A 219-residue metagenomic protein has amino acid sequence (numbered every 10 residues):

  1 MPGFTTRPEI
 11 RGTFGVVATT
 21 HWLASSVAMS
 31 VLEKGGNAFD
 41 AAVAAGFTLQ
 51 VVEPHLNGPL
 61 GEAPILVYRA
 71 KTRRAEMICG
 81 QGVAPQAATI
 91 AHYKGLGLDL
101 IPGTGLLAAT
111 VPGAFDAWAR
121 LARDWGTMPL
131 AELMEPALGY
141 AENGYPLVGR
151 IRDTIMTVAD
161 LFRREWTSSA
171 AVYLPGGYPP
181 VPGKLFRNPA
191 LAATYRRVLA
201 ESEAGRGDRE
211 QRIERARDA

Functional and structural regions predicted by a protein language model:
M1-S26, S30, A38-A219: Noncatalytic scaffold domains of N-terminal-nucleophile
